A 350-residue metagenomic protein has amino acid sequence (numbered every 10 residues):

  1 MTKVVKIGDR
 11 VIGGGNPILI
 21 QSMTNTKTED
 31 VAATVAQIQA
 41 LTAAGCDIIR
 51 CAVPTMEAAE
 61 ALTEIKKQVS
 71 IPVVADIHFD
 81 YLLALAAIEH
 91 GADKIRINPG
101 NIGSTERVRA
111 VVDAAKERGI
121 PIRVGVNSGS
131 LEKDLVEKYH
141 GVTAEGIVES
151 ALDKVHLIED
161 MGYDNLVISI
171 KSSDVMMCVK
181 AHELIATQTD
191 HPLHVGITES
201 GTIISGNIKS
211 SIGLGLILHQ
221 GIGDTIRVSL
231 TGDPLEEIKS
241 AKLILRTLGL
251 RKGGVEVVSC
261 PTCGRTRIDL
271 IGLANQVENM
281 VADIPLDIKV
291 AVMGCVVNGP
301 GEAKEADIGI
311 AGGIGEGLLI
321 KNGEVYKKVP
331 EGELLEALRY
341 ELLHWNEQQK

Functional and structural regions predicted by a protein language model:
M1-M23, K116, N279: N-terminal amphipathic alpha-helix/helix-capping segment at the start of soluble metabolic enzymes
G15-A33, A52, I71-F79, L135-V148 (+1 more regions): Active-site mouth loops of central-metabolism enzymes
I18-T24, I49-C51, V73-I77, I95-I97 (+6 more regions): Hydrophobic faces of well-ordered beta-strands that scaffold small-molecule active sites in alpha/beta enzyme cores
N25, V31, T42-I65, R96-S104 (+1 more regions): Glycine-rich, proline-tolerant flexible connector loops at the mouths of alpha/beta enzymes
M56-I77, A110-I122, H182-L193, V277-N279: Alpha-helix-loop-beta-strand connector modules within alpha/beta enzyme cores
Q68-I71, E89-I95, K116-G119, A186-L193 (+3 more regions): Glycine-enriched alpha-helix->loop->beta-strand junction motifs that scaffold or abut catalytic
L82-R123: Hydrophobic or amphipathic alpha-helical targeting/insertion segments
N127, L135-A282: Catalytic alpha/beta core domains of metabolic enzymes, predominantly
